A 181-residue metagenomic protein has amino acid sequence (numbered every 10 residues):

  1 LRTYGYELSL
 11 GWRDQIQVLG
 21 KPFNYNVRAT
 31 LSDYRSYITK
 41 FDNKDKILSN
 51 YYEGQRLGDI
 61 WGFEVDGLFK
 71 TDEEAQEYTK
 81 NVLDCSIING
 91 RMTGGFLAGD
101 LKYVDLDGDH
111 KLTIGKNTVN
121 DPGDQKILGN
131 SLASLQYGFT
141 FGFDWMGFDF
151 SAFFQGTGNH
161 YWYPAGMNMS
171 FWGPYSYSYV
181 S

Functional and structural regions predicted by a protein language model:
R2, Y6, Q15-G129, F171-G173 (+1 more regions): Conserved small-residue
L8-W12, F139-W145, A152: Residues on the lipid-exposed face of transmembrane beta-strands in outer-membrane beta-barrel proteins
D14, L31-Y37, W145-G147, G156-H160: Transmembrane beta-strands of outer-membrane beta-barrel pores
Q17-V18, G147-S151: Repeated loop/turn-to-beta-strand initiation elements of outer-membrane beta-barrel proteins
N24-N26, D149-F153: Membrane-spanning beta-strand positions in outer-membrane beta-barrel proteins
F150-A152, Y161-P164: Extended hydrophobic-aromatic, low-complexity segments
G156-H160, M167-G173: Active/binding-pocket-proximal capping segment
